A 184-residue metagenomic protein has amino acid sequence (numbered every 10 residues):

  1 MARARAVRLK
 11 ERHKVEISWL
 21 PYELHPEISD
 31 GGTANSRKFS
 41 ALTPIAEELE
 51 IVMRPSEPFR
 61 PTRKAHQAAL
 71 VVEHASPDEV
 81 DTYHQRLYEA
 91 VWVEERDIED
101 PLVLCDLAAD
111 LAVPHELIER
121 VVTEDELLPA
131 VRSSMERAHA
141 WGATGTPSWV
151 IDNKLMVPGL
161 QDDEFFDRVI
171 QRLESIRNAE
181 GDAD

Functional and structural regions predicted by a protein language model:
M1-V15, W19, H74-D78, T82-D184: C-terminal cap of thioredoxin/glutaredoxin-like
L20-Y22, S56-P58: Conserved beta-strand termini and adjacent loop/short-helix elements that scaffold enzyme active sites in alpha/beta
P21-G32: Short, charge-patterned binding micro-sites
A34-I51: Short, structured active-site "lid" loops
E48-R54, E116-V121: Short glycine/proline- and acidic residue-enriched helix-loop micro-motifs that form flexible lids or anion-recognition
E57-R60, D97: A glycine-rich, coil/turn loop motif that links secondary-structure elements
K64-A68: Conserved N-terminal beta-strand and adjoining loop/helix that marks the start of the Nudix/MutT-like hydrolase domain
